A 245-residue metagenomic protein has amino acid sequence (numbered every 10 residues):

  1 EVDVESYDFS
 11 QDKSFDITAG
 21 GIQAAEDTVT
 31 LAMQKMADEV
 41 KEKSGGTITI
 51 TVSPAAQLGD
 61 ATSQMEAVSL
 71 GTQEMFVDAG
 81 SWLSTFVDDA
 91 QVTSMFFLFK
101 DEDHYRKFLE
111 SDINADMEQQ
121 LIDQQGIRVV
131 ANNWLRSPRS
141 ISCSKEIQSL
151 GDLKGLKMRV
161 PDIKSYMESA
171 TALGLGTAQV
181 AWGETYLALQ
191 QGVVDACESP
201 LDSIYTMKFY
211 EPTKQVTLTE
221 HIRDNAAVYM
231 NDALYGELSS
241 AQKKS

Functional and structural regions predicted by a protein language model:
E1-D103, I122-S245: N-terminal secretory/targeting leader peptides
K107-G126: Hinge/lid segment of periplasmic solute-binding proteins
